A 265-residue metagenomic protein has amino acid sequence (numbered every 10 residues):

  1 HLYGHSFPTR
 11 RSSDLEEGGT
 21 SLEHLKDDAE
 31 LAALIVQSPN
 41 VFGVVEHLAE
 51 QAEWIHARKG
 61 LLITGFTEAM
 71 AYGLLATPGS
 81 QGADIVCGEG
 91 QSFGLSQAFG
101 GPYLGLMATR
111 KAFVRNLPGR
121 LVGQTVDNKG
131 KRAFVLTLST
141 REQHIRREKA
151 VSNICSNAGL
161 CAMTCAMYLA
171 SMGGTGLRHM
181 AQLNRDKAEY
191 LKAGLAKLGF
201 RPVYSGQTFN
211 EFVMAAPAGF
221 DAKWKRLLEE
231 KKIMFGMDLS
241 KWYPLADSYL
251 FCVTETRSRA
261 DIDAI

Functional and structural regions predicted by a protein language model:
H1-R11: Single conserved hydrophobic/aromatic residue that forms the stacking wall/gate of nucleotide- or nucleobase-binding
R10-V44: PLP-dependent aminotransferase-class I/II
L15-G19, L34-I35, L62-T67, L74-T77: Pyridoxal 5′-phosphate
P39-R58, A69-T77: Active-site core of PLP-dependent enzymes with the aminotransferase class I/II
G79-L95: Conserved active-site segment immediately N-terminal to the catalytic lysine that forms the internal aldimine
F93-L198, P202-S205: Active-site C-terminal subdomain of aminotransferase-like
T175-A264: Conserved C-terminal alpha-helix-loop-beta "cap" of PLP-dependent enzymes that closes/shapes the active-site mouth
